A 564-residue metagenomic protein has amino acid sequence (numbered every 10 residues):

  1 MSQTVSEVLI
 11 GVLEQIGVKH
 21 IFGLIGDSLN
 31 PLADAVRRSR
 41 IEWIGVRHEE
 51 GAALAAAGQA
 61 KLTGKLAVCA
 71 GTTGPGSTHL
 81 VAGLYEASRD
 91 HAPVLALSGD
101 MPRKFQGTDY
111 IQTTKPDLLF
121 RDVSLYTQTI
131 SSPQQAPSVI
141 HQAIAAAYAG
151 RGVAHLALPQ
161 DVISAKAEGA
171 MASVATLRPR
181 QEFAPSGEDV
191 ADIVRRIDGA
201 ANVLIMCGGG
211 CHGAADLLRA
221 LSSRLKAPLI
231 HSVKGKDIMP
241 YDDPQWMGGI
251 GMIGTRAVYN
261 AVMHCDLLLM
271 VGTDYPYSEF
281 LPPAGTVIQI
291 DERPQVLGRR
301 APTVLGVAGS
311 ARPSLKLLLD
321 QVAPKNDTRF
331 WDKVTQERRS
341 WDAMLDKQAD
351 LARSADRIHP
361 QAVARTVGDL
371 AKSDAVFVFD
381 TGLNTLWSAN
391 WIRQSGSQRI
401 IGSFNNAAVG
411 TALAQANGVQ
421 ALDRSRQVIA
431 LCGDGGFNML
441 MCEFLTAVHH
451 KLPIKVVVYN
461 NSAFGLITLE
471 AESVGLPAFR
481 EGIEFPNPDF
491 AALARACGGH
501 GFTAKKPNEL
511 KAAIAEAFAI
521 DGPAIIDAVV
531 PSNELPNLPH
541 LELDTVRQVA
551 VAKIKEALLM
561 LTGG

Functional and structural regions predicted by a protein language model:
M1-R329, T366, L370-S373, P453-V456 (+4 more regions): N-terminal alpha/beta PP-like core and its mobile active-site loop of ThDP/TPP-dependent enzymes
T4, Q134, G169-M171, Q181 (+6 more regions): Phosphate/pyrophosphate-binding active-site segments
L9, D27, L32-A33, R339-A414 (+1 more regions): Active-site diphosphate/adenylate-binding microenvironment
L24, L97, A157-P159, M206-G208 (+12 more regions): Generic beta-strand/beta-sheet core signal
R38, Y126-T129, K347, L351 (+1 more regions): General structural signal for alpha-helix termini and helix-helix connectors
P75-T78, L383, N438: Residue-level detector of alpha-helix initiation sites
Q106-Q112, G298-R300, G306-A308, R312-L318 (+1 more regions): Thiamine diphosphate
H212, R357, Q361, N438-M441: Alpha-helix initiation and capping sites
